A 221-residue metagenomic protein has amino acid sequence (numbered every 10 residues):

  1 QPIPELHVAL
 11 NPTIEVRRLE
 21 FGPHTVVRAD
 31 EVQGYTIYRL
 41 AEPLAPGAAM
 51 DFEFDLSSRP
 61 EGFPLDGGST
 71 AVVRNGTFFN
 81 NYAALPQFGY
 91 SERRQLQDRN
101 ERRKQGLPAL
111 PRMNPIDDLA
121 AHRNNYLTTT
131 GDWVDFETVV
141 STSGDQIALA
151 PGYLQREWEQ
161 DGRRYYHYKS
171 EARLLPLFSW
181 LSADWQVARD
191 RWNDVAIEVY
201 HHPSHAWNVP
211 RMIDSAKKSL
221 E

Functional and structural regions predicted by a protein language model:
Q1, D55-F178, S182-D184, N208: Extended, low-hydrophobicity, Ser/Thr/Pro/Gly-biased non-transmembrane segments
P2-P12: Ligand-binding face of N-terminal immunoglobulin V-set domains in extracellular IgSF glycoproteins
L6, T36, F52-F54, F136-T138 (+2 more regions): Hydrophobic residues positioned within well-ordered beta-strands of beta-sheet architectures
L10, L40-A41, T142, Y168-S170 (+1 more regions): Hydrophobic residues in beta-strands and at strand termini
T13-N75, N124-N125: A surface-exposed beta-strand-loop module
D30-Q33, R156-R164, D190-N193: Short, ordered beta-strand-loop transition motifs
R39, A49, W133, R211-K218: Generic recognition of stable, solvent-exposed alpha-helical segments in well-folded globular domains
T138, Q186-E221: Juxtacatalytic substrate-recognition/specificity segment
